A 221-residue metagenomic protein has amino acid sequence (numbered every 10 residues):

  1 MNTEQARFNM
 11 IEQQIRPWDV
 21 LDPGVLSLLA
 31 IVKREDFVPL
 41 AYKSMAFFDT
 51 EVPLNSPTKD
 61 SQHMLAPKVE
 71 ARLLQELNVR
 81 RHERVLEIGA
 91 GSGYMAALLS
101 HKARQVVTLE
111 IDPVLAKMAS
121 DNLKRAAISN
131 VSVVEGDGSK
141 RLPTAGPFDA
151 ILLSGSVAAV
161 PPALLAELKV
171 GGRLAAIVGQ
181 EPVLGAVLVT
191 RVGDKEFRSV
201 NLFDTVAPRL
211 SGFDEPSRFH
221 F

Functional and structural regions predicted by a protein language model:
M1-L86, Y94-A97, K102, L115-A119 (+4 more regions): Class I SAM-dependent transferase core
L74-R198: Conserved nucleotide-cofactor-binding alpha/beta core module
